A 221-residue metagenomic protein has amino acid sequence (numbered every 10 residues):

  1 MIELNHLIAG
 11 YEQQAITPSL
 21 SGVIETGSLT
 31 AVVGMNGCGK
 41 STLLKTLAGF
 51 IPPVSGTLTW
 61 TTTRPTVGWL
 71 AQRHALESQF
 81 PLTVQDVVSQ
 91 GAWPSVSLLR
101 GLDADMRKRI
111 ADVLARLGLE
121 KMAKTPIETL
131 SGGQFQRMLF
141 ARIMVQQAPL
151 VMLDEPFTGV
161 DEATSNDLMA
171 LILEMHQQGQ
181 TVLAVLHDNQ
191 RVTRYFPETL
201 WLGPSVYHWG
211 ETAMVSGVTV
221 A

Functional and structural regions predicted by a protein language model:
A48: Helix-to-loop junction immediately C-terminal to a conserved catalytic motif
A104-M122: Conserved ABC ATPase "signature" region
P126-L130: Conserved ABC ATPase signature
V151-E155: Catalytic Walker B motif of ABC-type/P-loop ATPase nucleotide-binding domains
E162-T164: Helix N-cap at the start of a conserved alpha-helix in ABC-type nucleotide-binding domains
L186-H187: H-loop/switch region of ABC-family ATPase nucleotide-binding domains
Y195-A213: H-loop (His-switch) and adjacent beta-strand-loop-beta switch element of ABC-type ATPase nucleotide-binding domains
